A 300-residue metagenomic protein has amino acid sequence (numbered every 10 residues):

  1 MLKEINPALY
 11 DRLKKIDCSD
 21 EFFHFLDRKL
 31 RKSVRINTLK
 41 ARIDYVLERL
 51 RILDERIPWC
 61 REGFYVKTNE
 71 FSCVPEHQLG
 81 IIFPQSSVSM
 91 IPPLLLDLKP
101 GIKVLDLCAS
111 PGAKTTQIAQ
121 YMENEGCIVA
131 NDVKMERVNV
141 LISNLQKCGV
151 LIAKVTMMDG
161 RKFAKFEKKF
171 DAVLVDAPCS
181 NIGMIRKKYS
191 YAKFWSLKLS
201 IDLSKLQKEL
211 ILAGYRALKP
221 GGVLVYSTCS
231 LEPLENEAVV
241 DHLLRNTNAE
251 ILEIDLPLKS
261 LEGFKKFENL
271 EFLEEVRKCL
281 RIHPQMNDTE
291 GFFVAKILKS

Functional and structural regions predicted by a protein language model:
M1-S300: S-adenosylmethionine
